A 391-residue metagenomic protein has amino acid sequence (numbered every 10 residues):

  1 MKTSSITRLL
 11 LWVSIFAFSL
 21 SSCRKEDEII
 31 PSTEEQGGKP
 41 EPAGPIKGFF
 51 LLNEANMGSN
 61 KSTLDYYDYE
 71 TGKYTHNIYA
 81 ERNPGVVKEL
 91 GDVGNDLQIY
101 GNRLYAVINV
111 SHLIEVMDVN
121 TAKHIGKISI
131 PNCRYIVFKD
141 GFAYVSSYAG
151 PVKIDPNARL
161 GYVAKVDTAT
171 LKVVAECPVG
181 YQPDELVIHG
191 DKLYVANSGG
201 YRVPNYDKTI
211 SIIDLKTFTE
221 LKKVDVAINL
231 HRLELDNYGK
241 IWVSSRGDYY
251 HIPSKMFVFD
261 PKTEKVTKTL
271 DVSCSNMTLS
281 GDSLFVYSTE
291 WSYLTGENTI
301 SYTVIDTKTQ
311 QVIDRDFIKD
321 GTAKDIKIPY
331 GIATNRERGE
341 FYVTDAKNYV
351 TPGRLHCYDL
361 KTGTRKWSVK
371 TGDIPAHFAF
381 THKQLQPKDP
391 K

Functional and structural regions predicted by a protein language model:
M1-L10: Bacterial N-terminal signal peptides that target proteins for export
S5, R24-K391: Predominantly soluble domains enriched in secretory-pathway, periplasmic, or organellar proteins
S19-S22: C-terminal motif of bacterial Sec signal peptides marking the signal peptidase cleavage site
